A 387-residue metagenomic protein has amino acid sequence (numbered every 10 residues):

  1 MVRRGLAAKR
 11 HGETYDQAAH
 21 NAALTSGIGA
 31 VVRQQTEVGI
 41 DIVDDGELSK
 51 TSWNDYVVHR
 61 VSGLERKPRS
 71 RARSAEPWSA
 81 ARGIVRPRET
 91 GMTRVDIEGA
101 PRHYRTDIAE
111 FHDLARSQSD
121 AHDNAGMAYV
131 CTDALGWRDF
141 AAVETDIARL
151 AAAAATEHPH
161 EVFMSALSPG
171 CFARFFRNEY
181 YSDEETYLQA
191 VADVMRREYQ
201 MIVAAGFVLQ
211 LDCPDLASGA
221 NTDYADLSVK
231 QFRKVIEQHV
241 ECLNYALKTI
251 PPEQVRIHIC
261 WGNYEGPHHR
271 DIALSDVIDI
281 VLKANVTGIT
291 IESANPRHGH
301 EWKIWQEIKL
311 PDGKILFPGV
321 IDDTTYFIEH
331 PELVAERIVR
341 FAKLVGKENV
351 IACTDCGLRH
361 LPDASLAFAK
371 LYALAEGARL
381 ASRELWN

Functional and structural regions predicted by a protein language model:
M1-N387: Domain-level signal for soluble alpha/beta catalytic cores
